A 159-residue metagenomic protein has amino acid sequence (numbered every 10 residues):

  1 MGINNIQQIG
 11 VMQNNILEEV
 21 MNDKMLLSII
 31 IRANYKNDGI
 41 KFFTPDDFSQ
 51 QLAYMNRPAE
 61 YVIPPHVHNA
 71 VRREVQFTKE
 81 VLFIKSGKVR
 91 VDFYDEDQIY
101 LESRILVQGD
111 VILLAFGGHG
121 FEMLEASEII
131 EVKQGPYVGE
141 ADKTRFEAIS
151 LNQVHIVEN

Functional and structural regions predicted by a protein language model:
M1-Y54, V157-N159: A short, N-terminal "cap"/entry segment at the start of jelly-roll beta-barrel domains of the cupin/DSBH fold
Q8-I9, G120-N159: Double-stranded beta-helix
Y54-Q76: Conserved short histidine dyad/triad with adjacent acidic residue
P58, I84, V107, L114-A115 (+1 more regions): A short, compositionally biased micro-patch
P58-A59, F77-D92: Glycine- and acidic-residue-biased ligand/ion/polar-headgroup-sensing regions
P65, V91-D92, I112-L114, H119-L124 (+1 more regions): Short beta-strand His + acidic residue motifs that chelate non-heme Fe in jelly-roll/DSBH and cupin folds
D95-F116: Short acidic-glycine-tyrosine-enriched beta hairpin
